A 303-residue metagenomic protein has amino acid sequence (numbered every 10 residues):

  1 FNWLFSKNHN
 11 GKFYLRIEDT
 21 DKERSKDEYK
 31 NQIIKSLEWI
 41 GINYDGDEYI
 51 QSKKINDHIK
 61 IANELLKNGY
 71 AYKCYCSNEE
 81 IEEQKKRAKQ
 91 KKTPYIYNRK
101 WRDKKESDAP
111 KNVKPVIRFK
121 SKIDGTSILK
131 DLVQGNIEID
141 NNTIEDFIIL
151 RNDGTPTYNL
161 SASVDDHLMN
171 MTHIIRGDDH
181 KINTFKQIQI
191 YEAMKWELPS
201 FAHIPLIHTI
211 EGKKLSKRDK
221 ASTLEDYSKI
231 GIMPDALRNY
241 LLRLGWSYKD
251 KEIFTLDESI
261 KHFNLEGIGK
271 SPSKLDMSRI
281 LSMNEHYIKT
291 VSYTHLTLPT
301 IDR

Functional and structural regions predicted by a protein language model:
F1-Q90, I182-W196, A236: N-terminal Rossmann-like or analogous alpha/beta NTP/dinucleotide-binding catalytic cores that position adenine
K30, I55, I59, N78-I81 (+8 more regions): Alpha-helix initiation and N-capping motif
K67-K217, T223, Y248: Active-site cores that bind ATP or allylic diphosphates and position pyrophosphate for catalysis
L150-R151, M169-K181, H208-Y240, L244-E252 (+2 more regions): Conserved phosphate-binding loops in nucleotide/dinucleotide-binding enzymes
T294-T300: Conserved small/polar residues in nucleotide/adenosyl-binding loops
R303: Substrate-recognition/cap regions that form aromatic- and gly/pro-loop-enriched pockets for small-molecule ligands
